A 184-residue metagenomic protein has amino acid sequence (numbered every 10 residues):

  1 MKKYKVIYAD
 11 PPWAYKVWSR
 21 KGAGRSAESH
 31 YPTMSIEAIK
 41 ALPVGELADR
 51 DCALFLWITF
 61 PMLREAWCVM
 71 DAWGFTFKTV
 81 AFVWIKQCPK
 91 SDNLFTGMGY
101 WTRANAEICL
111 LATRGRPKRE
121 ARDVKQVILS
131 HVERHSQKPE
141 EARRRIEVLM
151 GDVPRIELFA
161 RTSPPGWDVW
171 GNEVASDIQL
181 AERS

Functional and structural regions predicted by a protein language model:
M1-S184: Class I S-adenosyl-L-methionine-dependent methyltransferase catalytic core
